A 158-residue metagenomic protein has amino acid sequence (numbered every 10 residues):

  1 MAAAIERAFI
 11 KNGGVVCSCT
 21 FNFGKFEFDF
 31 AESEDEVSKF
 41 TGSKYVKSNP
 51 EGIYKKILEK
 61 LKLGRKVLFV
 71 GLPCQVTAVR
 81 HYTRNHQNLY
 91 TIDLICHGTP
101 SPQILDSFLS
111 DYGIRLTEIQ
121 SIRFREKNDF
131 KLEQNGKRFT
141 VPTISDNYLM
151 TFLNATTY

Functional and structural regions predicted by a protein language model:
M1-Y158: Iron-sulfur-associated redox domains of electron-transfer enzymes in respiratory and anaerobic energy metabolism
